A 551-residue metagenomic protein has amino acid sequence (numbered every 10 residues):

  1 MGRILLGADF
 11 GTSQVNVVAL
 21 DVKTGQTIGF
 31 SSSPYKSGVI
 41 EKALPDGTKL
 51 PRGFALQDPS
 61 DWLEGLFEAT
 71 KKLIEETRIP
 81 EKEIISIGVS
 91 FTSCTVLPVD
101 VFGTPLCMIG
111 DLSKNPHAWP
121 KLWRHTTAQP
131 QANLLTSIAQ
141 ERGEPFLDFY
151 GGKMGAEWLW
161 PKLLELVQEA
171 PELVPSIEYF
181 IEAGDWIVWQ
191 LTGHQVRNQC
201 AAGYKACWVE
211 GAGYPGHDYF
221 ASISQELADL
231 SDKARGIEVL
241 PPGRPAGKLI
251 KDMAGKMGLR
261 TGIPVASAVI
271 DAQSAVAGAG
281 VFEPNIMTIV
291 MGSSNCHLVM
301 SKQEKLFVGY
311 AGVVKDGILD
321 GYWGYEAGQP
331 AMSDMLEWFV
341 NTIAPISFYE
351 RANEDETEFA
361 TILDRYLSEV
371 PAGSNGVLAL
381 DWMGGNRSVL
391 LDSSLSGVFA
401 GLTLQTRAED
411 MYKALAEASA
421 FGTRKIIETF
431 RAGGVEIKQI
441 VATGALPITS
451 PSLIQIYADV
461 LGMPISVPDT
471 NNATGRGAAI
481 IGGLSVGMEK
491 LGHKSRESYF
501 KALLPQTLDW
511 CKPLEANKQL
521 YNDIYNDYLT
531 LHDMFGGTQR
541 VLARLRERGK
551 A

Functional and structural regions predicted by a protein language model:
G2-P34, S86-S90, C94-V99, M287-V290 (+2 more regions): Gly/Thr-rich phosphate-binding beta-strand-loop-beta motif of the actin/hexokinase/Hsp70
Q14, V239-L249, V269, S293-N295 (+2 more regions): Glycine-rich phosphate-binding loops at beta-strand->alpha-helix junctions
S33-G38, S113: A short acidic/small-residue loop/turn micro-motif
L44-L63, E68-E354: Glycine-rich phosphate-binding/catalytic subdomain of phosphoryl-transfer and nucleotide/sugar-phosphate-processing
L66-E76, A272, M411-K438, S485 (+1 more regions): Phosphate/ATP-binding catalytic cores across multiple sugar-kinase/actin-like superfamilies, primarily ASKHA
N133, I270, S274-G278, Q329-S333 (+7 more regions): Glycine-rich phosphate-binding/hydrolytic loop that grips phosphoryl groups
E157, E337, N341-Y349, N353 (+1 more regions): Acidic, glycine/GT-rich loop-and beta-edge segments that sit at the periphery of enzyme/chaperone cores
S368-T474: Activation-segment/catalytic-loop signature of the eukaryotic protein kinase fold
